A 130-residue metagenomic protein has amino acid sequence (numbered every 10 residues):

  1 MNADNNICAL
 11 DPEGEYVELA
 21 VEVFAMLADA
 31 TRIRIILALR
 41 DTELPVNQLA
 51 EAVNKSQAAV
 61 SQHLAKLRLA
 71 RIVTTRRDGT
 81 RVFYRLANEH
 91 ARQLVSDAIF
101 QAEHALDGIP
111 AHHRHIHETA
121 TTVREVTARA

Functional and structural regions predicted by a protein language model:
M1-Y16, D41, Q48, E89-A130: C-terminal regulatory/oligomerization modules of transcriptional regulators
L10-E13, V23, A70-V73: Intrinsically disordered, low-complexity segments enriched in polar/charged residues with Gly/Pro, especially when
G14-A58, V82-H90: N-terminal helix-turn-helix DNA-binding core of bacterial DNA-binding proteins
T31-R34, V46, V60, R71 (+2 more regions): Secondary-structure transition/capping residues
Q48, R68-D78, R85: Beta-hairpin "wing" of winged helix-turn-helix
H63: Residues within the DNA-recognition helix of helix-turn-helix
